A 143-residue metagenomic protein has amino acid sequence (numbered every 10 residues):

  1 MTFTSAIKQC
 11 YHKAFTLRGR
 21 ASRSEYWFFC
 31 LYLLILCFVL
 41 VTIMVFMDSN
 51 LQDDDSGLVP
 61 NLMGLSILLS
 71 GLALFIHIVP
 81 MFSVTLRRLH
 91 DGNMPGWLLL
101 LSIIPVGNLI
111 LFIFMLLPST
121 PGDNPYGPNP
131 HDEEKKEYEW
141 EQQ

Functional and structural regions predicted by a protein language model:
M1-T4, L58-S83, P95-L117: Selective recognition of hydrophobic, aromatic-rich stretches within alpha-helical transmembrane segments of polytopic
M1-Y32, M81-W97, F114-Q143: Membrane-interface extramembranous regions at the lipid-water interface
L33-L34, P105-N108, E133: Solvent-exposed loop/turn segments at secondary-structure junctions within structured extracellular/periplasmic domains
C37-F38, N108, T120: A short hydrophobic/aromatic micro-motif that marks alpha-helical segments and, especially, helix-coil
C37-I78, Q142-Q143: Membrane-helix interface segments in multi-pass membrane proteins
M44, D48, P105, F114-L117 (+1 more regions): A generic structural signal for secondary-structure junctions that act as hinges or helix/strand caps at the edges
